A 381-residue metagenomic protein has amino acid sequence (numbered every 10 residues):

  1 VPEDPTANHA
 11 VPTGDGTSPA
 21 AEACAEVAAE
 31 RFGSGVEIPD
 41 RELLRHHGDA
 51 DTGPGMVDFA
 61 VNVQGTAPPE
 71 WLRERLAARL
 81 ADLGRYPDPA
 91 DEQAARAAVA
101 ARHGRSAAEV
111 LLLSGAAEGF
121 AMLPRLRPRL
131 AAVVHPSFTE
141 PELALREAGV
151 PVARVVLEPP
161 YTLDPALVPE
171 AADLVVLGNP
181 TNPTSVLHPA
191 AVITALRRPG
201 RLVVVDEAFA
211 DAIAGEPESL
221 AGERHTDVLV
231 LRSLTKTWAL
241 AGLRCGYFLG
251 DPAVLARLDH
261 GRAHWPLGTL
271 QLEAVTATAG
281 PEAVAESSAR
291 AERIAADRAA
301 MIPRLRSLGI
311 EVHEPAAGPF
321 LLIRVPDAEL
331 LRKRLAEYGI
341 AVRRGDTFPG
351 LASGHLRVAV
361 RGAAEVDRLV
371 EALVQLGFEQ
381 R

Functional and structural regions predicted by a protein language model:
P2-E3, E337-Y338, P349-R381: PLP-dependent enzyme catalytic core of the Aspartate aminotransferase-like
P2-Y86, A98, A171, R201: N-terminal "arm"/small-domain region of PLP-dependent enzymes with the aminotransferase-like
A67-P69, A90-Q93, D227-R306, I310-H313: PLP-dependent aminotransferase class I/II
E92-A95, V99, A107-A131, G246: Conserved beta-loop-alpha segment that forms the PLP phosphate-binding cup at the N-terminus of a helix
P124-R146, P151, E158: Conserved PLP-anchoring active-site segment centered on the Schiff-base-forming lysine
A153, E158-A214: Active-site phosphate-binding strand-loop segment of PLP-dependent enzymes
I294-A295, L305-Y338: Conserved PLP-binding catalytic core of the aspartate aminotransferase-like
